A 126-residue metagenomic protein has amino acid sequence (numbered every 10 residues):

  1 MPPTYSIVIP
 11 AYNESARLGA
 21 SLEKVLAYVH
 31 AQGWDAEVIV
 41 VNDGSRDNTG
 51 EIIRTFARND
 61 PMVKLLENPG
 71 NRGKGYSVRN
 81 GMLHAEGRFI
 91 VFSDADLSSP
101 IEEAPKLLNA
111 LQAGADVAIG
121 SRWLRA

Functional and structural regions predicted by a protein language model:
M1-A126: Structured catalytic core of nucleotide-sugar glycosyltransferases
